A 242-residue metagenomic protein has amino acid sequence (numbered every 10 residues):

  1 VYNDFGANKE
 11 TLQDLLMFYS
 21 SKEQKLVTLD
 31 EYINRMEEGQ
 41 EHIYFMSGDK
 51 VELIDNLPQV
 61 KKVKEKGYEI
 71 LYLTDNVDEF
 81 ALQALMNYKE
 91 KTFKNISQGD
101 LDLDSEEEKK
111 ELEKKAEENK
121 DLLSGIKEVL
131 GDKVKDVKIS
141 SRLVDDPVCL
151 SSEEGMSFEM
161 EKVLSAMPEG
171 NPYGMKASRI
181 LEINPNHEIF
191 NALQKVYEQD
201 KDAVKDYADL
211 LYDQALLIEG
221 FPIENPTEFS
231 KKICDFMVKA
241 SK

Functional and structural regions predicted by a protein language model:
V1-K242: Conserved GHKL (Bergerat-fold) ATPase module
